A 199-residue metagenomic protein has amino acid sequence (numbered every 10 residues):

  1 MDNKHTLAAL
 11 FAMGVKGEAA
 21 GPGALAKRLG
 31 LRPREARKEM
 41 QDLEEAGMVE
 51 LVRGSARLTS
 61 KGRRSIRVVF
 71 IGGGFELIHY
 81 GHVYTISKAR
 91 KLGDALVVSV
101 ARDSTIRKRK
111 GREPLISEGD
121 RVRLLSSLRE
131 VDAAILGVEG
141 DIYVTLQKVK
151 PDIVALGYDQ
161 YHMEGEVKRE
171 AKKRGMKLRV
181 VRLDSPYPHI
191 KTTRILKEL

Functional and structural regions predicted by a protein language model:
M1-L199: Nucleotidyltransferase catalytic core that binds NTPs
